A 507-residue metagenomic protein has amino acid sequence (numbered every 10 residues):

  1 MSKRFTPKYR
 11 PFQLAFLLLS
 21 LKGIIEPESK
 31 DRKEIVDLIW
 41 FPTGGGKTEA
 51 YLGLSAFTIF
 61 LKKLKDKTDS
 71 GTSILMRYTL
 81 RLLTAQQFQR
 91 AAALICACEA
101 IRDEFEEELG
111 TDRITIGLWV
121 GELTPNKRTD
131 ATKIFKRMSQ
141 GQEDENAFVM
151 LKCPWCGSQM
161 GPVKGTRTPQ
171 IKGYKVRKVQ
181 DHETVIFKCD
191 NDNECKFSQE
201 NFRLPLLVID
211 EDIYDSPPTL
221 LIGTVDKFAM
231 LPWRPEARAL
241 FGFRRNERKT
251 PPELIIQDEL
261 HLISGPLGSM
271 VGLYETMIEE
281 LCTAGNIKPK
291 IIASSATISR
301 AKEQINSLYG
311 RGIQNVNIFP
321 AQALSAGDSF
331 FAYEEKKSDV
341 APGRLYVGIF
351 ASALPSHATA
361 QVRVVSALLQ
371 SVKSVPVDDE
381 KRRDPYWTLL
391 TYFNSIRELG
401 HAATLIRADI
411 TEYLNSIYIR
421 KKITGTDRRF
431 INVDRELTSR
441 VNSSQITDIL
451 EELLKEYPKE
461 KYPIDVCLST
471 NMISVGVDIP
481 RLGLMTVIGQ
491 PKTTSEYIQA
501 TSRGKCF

Functional and structural regions predicted by a protein language model:
M1-I39, E49, G53: Conserved pre-motif I regulatory segment
I39-G45, E259-L267, M277-L308, A321-Q322: Conserved helicase ATPase motor motifs in RecA-like P-loop NTPase domains
S70-A100, G117-T124, D226-M230, A296-K302 (+1 more regions): Conserved Walker A/P-loop ATP-binding site and its immediately adjacent core in helicase/helicase-like ATPase domains
N126-L151, P289, I298-S307, G312-D409: Conserved interdomain linker/interface between the two RecA-like ATPase lobes of SF2 helicase motors
P218, D226, M230, L240-A284: SF2 helicase catalytic motif II
S439-S469: Conserved helicase ATPase core of P-loop NTP-dependent helicases/translocases
I473, V477-Q490: A short beta-strand element within the Helicase C-terminal
K492-F507: Conserved SF2 helicase motif VI
